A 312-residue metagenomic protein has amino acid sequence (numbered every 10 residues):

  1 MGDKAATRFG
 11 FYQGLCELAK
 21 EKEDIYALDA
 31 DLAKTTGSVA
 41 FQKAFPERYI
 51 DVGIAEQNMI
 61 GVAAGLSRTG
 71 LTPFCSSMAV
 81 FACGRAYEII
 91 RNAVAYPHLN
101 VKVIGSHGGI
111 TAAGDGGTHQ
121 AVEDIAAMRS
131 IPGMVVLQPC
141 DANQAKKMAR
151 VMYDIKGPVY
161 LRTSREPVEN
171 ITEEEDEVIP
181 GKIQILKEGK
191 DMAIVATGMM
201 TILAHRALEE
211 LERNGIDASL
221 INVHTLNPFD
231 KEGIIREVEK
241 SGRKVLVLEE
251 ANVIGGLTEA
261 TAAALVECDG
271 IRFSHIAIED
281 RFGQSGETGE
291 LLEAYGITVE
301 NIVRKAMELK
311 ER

Functional and structural regions predicted by a protein language model:
M1-R162, P167, E177, V299-N301: Thiamine diphosphate
F9, E21-D24, L32-V39, K43 (+2 more regions): Thiamine diphosphate
